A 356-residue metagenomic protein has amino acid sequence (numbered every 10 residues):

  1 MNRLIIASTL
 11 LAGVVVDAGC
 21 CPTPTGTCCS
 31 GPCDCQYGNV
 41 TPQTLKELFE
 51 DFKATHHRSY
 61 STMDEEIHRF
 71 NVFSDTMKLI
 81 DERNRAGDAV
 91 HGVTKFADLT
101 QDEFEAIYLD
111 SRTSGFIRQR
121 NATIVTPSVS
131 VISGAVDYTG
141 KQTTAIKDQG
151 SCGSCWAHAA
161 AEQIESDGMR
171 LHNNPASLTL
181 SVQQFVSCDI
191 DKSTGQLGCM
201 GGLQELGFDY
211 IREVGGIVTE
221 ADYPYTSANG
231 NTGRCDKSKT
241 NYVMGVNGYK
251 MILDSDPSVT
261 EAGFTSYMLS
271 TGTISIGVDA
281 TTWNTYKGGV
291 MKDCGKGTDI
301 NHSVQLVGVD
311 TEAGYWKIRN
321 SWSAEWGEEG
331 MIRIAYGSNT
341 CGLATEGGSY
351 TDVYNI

Functional and structural regions predicted by a protein language model:
N2-A18: Cleavable N-terminal signal peptides of Sec/SRP-targeted secreted and luminal proteins
V16-I356: Catalytic-core signature of thiol
